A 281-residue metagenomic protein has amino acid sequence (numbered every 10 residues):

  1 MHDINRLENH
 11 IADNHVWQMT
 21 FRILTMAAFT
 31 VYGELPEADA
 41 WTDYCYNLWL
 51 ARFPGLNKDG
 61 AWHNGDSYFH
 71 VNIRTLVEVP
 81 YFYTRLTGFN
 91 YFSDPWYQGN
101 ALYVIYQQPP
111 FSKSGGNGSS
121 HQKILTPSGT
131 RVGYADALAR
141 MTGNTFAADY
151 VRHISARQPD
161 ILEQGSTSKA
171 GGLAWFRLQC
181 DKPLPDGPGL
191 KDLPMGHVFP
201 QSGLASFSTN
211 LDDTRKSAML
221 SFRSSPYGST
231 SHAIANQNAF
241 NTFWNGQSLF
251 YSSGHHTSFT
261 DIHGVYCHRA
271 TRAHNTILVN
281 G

Functional and structural regions predicted by a protein language model:
M1-S114, S120: Aromatic-lined, polymer-binding surfaces characteristic of secreted/periplasmic polysaccharide-degrading enzymes
H63, Y68-G281: Extended polysaccharide-engagement surfaces of secreted carbohydrate-active enzymes
